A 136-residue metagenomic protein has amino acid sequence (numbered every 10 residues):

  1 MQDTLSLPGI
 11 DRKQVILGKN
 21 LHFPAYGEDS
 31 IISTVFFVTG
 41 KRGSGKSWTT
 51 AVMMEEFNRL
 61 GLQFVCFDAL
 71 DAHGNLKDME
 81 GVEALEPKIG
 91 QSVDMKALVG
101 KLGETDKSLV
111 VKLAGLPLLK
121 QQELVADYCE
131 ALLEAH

Functional and structural regions predicted by a protein language model:
M1-H136: P-loop NTPase catalytic phosphate-binding loop
